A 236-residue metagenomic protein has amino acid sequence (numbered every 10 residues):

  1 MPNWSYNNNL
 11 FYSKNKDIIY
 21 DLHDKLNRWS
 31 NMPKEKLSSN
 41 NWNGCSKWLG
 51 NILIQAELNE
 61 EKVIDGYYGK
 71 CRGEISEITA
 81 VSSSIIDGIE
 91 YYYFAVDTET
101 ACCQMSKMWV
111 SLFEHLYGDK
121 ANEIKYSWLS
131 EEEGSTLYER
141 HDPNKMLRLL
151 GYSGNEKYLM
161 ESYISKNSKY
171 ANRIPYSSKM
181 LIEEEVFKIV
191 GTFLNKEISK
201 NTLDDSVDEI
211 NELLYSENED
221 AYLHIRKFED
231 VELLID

Functional and structural regions predicted by a protein language model:
M1-D236: Intrinsic low-complexity, intrinsically disordered or marginally ordered coil/linker segments
